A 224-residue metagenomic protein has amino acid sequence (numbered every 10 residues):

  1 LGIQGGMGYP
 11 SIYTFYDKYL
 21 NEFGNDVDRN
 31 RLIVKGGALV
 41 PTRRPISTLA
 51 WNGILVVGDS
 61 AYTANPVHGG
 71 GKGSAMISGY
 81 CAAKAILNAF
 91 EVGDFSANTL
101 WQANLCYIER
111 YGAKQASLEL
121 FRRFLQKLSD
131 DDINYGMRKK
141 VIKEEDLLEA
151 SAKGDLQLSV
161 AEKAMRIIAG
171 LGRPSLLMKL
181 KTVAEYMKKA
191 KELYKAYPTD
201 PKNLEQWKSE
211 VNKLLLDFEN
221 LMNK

Functional and structural regions predicted by a protein language model:
L1-G5: Short, well-ordered beta-strand elements
G6-A85, E91, A97-R110, E119 (+1 more regions): FAD/FMN-dependent oxidoreductases across multiple families
L87-K224: C-terminal helical "tail/cap" subdomain of flavin- and related membrane-associated enzymes
